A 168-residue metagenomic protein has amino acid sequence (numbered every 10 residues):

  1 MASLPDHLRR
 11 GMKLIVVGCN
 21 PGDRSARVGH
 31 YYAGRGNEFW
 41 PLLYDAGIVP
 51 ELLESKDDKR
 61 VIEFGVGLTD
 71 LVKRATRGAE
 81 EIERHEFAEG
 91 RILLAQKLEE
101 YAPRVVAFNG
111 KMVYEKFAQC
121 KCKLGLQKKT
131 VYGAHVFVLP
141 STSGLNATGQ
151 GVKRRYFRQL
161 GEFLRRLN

Functional and structural regions predicted by a protein language model:
M1-K13, G34-R35, L42, G78-L94 (+1 more regions): C-terminal capping/extension of enzyme domains
S3-R9, L52-V61, K97: Short amphipathic alpha-helices and their capping/turn segments at secondary-structure boundaries
K13-C19: Short, hydrophobic/glycine-enriched beta-strand segments
P21-R24, R74-T76, T142-L145: A short, flexible beta-alpha/helix-coil linker loop
S25-H85: Short, surface-exposed acidic-centric catalytic microdomains
S25-V28, E115-Q119, T148-G149: Short glycine-/acidic-enriched loop or helix-start segments at secondary-structure transitions that form or flank
E63-F117: Internal catalytic-core helix/loop-beta-alpha segment that presents or stabilizes conserved functional determinants
